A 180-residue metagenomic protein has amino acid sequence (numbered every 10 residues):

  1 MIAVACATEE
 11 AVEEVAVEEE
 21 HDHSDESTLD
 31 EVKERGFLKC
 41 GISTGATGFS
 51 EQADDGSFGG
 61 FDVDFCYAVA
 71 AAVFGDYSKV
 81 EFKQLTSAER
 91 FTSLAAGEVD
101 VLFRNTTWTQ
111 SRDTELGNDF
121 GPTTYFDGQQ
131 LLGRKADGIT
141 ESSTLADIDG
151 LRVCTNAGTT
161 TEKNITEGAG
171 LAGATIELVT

Functional and structural regions predicted by a protein language model:
I2-A5: C-terminal motif of bacterial Sec signal peptides marking the signal peptidase cleavage site
A7-E10: Bacterial signal peptide processing site
E14-H21: N-terminal, intrinsically disordered, polar/charged segments of Gram-positive cell-envelope systems that serve as
D22-R104: Extracytoplasmic small-molecule ligand-binding "clamshell" domains of the periplasmic binding protein/Venus flytrap
L38-S43, G59, T144-T161, A174: Short loop->beta-strand "edge-of-pocket" segments that line small-molecule binding or catalytic clefts across diverse
D54-D55, Y67-S78, T160-T180: Ligand-binding cleft/hinge of the Venus flytrap
Y67, A71, K79-D147: Acidic, polar ligand-binding/catalytic clefts
K83-L85, N156, V179: Structural motif
